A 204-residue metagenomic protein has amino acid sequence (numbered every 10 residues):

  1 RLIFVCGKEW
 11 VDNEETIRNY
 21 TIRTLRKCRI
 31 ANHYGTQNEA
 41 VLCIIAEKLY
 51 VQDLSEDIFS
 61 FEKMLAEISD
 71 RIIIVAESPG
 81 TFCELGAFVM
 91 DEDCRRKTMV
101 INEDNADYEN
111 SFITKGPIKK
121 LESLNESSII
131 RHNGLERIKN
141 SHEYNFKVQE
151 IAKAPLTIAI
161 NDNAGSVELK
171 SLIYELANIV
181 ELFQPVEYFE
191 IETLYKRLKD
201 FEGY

Functional and structural regions predicted by a protein language model:
R1-R23, F183-V186: Basic/polar, acidic-poor N-terminal "presequence/leader" segments that form or can form short amphipathic helices
E9-T16, K48-Q52, I74, S78-T81 (+1 more regions): Short acidic, S/G/P-rich loop/turn micro-motifs used as interaction or catalytic elements
E15-R29, N110-S123: Short, aromatic/basic amphipathic alpha-helical patches
I30-F59: Conserved BB-loop
S55-I72: Donor nucleotide-activated moiety binding/catalytic core segment of transferases that use nucleotide-activated donors
E84-R131: Cross-kingdom TIR/SEFIR domain
G116-E168: Long, low-complexity, charged/polar intrinsically disordered regions in eukaryotic proteins
G165-G203: Short amphipathic alpha-helical interface segments
